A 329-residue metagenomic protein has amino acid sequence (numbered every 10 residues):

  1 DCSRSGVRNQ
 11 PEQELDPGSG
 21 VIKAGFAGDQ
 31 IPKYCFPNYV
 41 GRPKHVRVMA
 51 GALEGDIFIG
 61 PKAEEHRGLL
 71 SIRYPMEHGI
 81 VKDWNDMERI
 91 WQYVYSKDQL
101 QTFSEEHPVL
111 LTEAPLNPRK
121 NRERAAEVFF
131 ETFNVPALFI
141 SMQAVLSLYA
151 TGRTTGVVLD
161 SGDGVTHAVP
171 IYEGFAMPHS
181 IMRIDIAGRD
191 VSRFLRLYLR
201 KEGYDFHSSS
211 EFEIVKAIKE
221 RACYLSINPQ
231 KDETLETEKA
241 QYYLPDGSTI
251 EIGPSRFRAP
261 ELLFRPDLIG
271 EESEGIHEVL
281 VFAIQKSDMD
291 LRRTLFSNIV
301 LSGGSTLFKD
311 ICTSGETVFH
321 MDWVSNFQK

Functional and structural regions predicted by a protein language model:
D1-K329: C-terminal region/appendage detector
